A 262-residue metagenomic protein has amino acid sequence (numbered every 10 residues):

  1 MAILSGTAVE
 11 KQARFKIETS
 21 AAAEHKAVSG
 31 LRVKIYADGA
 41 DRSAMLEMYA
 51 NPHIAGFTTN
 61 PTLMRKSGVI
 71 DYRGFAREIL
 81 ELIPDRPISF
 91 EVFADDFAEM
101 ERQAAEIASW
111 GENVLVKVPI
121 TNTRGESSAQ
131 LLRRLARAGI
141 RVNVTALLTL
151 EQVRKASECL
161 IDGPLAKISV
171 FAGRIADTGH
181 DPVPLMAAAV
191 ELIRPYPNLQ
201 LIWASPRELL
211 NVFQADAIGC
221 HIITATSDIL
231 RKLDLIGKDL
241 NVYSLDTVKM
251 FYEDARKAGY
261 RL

Functional and structural regions predicted by a protein language model:
M1, P119-I120, E158: Short regulatory "switch" loops immediately downstream of catalytic or recognition motifs within protein catalytic
I3-V9, A13-A50, K257-R261: Charged, compositionally biased N-terminal leader segments and the immediate start of the first structured element
A8-E10, A27-G30, N60-T62, R141-V142 (+2 more regions): N-terminal start-of-chain detector that recognizes signal peptides and the immediate post-cleavage beginning
K16-S20, D71-R73, L150-Q152: Short amphipathic alpha-helical surface micro-motifs
G30-L46, A50-I54, T58-R134, A172-I175: Active-site beta->alpha loop and helix N-cap motifs at the rims of alpha/beta catalytic domains
E112, G139-I140: Short phosphate-binding/catalytic loops that engage adenosine nucleotides
E126, R133, I140-R231, G237-A258: Catalytic alpha/beta core domains of metabolic enzymes, predominantly
